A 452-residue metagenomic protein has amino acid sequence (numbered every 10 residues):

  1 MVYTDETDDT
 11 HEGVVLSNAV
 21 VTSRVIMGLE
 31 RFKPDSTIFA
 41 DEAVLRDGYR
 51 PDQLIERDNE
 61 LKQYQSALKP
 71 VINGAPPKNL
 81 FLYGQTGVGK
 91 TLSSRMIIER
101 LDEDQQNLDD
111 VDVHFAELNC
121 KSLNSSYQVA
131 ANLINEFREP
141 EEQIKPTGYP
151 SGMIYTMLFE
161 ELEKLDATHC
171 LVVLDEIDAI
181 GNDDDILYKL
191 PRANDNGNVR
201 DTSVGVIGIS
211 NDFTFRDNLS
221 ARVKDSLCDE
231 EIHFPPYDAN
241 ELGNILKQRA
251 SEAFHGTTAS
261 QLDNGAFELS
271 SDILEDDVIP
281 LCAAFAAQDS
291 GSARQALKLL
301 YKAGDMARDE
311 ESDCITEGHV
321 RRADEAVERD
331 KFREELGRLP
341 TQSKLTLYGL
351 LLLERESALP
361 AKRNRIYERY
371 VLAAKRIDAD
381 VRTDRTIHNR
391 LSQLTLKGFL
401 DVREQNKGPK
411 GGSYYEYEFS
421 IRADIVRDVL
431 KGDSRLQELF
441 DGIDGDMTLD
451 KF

Functional and structural regions predicted by a protein language model:
M1-K78: A short, basic N-terminal segment
L29-D35, S122-A131, E136-K189, A193-D229 (+5 more regions): Mid-core helix/loop region of P-loop NTP-binding domains shared across ATPases and GTPases
P76-E99: Walker A/P-loop nucleotide-binding motif
F81, D104-S122: Conserved catalytic segments around the Walker B and adjacent sensor/switch elements of P-loop NTPase domains
I98, L187, H388-S392: Short, hydrophobic-biased segments on the C-terminal half of alpha helices that form "recognition helices"
M306-V327: Conserved C-terminal helix/linker of AAA+ ATPases
A326-G349, L353-P360: Short alpha-helical segments that sit at the start of domains
P360-F452: Terminal-proximal interaction/regulatory segments of ATP-powered molecular machines
